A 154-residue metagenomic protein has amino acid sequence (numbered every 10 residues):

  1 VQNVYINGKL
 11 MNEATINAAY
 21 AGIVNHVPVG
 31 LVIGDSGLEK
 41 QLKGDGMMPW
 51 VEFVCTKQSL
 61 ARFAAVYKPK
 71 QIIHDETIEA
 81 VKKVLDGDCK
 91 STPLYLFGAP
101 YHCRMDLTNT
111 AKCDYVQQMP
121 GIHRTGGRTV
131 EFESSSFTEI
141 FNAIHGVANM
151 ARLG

Functional and structural regions predicted by a protein language model:
Q2-N25, G34, L38: Active-site glycine-rich loop that binds ribose-phosphate moieties when present
N3, P28-L31, V51-V54, Y101-R104: Structural motif
N3-A14, F53-T77: Gly/Ser/Thr-rich active-site loops/lids in small-molecule metabolic enzymes that frequently grip phosphoryl groups
I16-I23, Q41, E76, A80-K83: Alpha-helical scaffold segments in soluble metabolic enzymes
V24-N25, K43-V54: Soluble secreted/lumenal catalytic domains with histidine-centered metal-binding or acid-base catalytic motifs
P28, G37-Q41, R62: Short, well-ordered, mixed-charge alpha-helical segments that flank or form enzyme active sites
V32-S36, T56-K57: Active-site-proximal beta-strand/loop segments in catalytic clefts of secreted hydrolases
T56-S59, K70-G154: C-terminal accessory domains and tails appended to enzymatic cores
